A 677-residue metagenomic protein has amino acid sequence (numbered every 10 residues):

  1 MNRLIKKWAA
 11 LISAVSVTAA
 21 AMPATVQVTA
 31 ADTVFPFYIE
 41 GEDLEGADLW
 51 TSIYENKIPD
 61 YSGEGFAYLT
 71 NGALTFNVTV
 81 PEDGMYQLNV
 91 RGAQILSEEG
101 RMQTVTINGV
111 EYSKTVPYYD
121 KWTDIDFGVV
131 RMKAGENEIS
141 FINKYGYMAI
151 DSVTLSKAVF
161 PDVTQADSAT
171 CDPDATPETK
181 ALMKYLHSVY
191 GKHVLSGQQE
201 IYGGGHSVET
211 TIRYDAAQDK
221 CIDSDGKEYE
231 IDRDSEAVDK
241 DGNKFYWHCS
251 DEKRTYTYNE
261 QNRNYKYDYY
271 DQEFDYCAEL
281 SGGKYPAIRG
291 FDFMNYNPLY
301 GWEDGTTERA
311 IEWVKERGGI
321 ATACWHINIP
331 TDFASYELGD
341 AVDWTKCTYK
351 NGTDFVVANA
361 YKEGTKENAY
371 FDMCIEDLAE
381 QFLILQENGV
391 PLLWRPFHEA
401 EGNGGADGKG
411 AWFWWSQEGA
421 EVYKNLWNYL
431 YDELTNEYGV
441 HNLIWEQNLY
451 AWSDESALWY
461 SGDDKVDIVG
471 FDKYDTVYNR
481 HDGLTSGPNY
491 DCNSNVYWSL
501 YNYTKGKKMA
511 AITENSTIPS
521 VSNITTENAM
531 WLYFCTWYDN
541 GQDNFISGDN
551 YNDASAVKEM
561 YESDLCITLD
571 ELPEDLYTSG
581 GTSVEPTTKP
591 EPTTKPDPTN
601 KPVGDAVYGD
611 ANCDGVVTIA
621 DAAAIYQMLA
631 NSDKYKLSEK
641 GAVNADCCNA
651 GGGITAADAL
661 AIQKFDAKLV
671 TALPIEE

Functional and structural regions predicted by a protein language model:
W8, M22-Q27, S583-E677: Cellulosome-associated attachment modules in secreted, modular CAZymes
S13-A21: Hydrophobic core
A31-T179: Extracytoplasmic
K157-F291, G581: N-terminal module-boundary/linker segments of secreted carbohydrate-active enzymes
L195-I201, K508-G581: Substrate-binding cleft of secreted/luminal carbohydrate-active enzymes
M294-Y429, V440: Substrate-binding cleft of extracellular glycoside hydrolase catalytic domains
R395, Y431, T435-E455, K508-T517: Aromatic-lined carbohydrate-recognition surfaces of secreted/lumenal glycan-active proteins
A457-T485, T536-W537: Aromatic- and acid-rich polysaccharide-binding/catalytic face of secreted or lumenal carbohydrate-active enzymes
